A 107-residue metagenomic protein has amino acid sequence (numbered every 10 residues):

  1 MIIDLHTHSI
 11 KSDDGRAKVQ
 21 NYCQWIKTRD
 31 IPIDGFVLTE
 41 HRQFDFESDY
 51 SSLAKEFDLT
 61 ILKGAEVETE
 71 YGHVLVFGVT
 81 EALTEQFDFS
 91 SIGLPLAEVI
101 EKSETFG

Functional and structural regions predicted by a protein language model:
M1-Y71: An N-terminally biased module of ancient metal coordination in phosphate/nucleic-acid-related enzymes
E47-G107: Extended substrate/RNA-proximal surfaces in nucleic-acid metabolism proteins
